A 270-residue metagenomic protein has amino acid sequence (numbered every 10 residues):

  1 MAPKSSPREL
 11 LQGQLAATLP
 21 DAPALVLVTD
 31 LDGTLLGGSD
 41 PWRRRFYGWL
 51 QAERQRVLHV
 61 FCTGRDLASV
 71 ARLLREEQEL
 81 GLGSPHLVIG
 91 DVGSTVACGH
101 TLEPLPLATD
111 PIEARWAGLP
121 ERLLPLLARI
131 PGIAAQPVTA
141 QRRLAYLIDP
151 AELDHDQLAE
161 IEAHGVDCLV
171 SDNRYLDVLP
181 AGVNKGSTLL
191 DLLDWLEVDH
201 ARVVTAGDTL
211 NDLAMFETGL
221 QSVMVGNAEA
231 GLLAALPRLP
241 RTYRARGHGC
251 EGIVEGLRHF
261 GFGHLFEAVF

Functional and structural regions predicted by a protein language model:
M1-L31, W42, G48, A52 (+2 more regions): Non-catalytic pre-domain segments flanking phosphatase-related domains
A17-T18, A22, L179, G186-F270: Mg2+-dependent phosphoryl-transfer enzymes with acidic/Ser/Thr/Gly-rich catalytic loops
V26-V28, L87, V204: Hydrophobic "anchor" residues on beta-strands that sit immediately upstream of conserved functional sites
P41, R65, T139, N173 (+3 more regions): Short beta->alpha linker loops
P41-A135, N227: Active-site phosphate-binding/coordination module
G81-S84, E162-H164, T218-G219, R238-P240: Short, structured coil segments at secondary-structure junctions
E121-T218: Conserved acidic, metal-coordinating active-site core of Asp-based, Mg2+-dependent phosphoryl-transfer enzymes
